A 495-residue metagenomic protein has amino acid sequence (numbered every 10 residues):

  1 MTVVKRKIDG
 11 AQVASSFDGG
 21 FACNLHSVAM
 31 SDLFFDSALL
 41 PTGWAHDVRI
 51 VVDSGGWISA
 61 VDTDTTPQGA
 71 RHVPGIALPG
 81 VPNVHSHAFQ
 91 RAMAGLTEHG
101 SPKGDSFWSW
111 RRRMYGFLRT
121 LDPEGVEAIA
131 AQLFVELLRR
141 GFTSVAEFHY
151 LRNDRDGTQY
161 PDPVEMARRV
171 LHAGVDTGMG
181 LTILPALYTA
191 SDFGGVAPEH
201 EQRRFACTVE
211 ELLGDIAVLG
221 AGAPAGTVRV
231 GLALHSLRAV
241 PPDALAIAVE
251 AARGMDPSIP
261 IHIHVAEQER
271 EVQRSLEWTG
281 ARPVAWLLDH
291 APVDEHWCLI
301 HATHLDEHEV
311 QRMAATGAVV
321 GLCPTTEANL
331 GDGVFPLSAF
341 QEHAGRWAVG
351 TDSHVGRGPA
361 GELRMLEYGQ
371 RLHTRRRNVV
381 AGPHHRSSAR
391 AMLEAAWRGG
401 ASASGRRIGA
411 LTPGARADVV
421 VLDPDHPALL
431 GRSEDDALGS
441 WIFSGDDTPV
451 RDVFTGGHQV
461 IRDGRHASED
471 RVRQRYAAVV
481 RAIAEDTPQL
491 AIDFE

Functional and structural regions predicted by a protein language model:
D9, V13, F17, N24-L25: N-terminal amphipathic/hydrophobic targeting modules at extreme N-termini, encompassing cleavable Sec/SRP-type signal
G20, N24-V48, Y368, R390-E495: Active-site microenvironment of metallo-dependent hydrolases
A29-A38, S54, D62-R113, E124 (+2 more regions): Replace "His-x-His-based motif
A92-A128, D154-P163, A190-V209, E269-D294 (+2 more regions): Active-site gating loops and adjacent loop-to-helix segments of metal-dependent hydrolytic enzymes
G95-G180, E210-A225, A477-Q489: Alpha-helical scaffold segments that flank or form the walls of functional sites
N153-A302: Metal-coordinating catalytic core of metallo-dependent amide/deamination hydrolases
E269-A281, E309-A314, G331-F340, V355-T374: Histidine/acidic-residue-rich catalytic or RNA/ligand-binding cores of hydrolases and nuclease-related proteins
D289-H296, S338-H426: His/Asp/Glu-enriched, well-ordered alpha-helical/loop segment that forms or immediately abuts the divalent-metal
